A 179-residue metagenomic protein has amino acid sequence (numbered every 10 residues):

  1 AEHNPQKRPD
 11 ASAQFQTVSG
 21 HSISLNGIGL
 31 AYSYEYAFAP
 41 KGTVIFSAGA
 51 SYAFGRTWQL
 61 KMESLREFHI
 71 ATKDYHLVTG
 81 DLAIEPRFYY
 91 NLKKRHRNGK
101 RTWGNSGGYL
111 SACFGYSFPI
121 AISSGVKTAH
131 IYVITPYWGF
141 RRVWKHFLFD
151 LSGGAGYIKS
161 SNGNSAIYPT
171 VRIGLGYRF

Functional and structural regions predicted by a protein language model:
A1-Y52, T57-S64, P119-A121: Short glycine/proline- and aromatic-enriched beta-strand/turn motifs that initiate or cap beta-hairpins
H3, D81-R95, I167-F179: Outer-membrane beta-barrel "beta-signal"
K7-S19, P40-K41, N91-G107, V143-L148: Short loop/turn motifs that connect adjacent beta-strands in outer-membrane beta-barrel proteins
T17-H21, N26-L30, H76-L82, G108 (+2 more regions): Residues that define the transmembrane beta-barrel architecture of outer-membrane proteins
S22-S24, T43-S47, Y109-S111, L148-S152 (+1 more regions): Residue-level detector of the transmembrane beta-barrel scaffold of outer-membrane proteins
L30-Y36, A50-Y52, I84-F88, Y116 (+3 more regions): Residues on the lipid-exposed face of transmembrane beta-strands in outer-membrane beta-barrel proteins
G49-Y89, K93-R101, N105-A121: Outer-membrane beta-barrel translocator/channel fold
A53-L65, I70-L77, V143-F179: Predominantly the C-terminal beta-signal and adjacent terminal strand-loop region of outer-membrane beta-barrel
